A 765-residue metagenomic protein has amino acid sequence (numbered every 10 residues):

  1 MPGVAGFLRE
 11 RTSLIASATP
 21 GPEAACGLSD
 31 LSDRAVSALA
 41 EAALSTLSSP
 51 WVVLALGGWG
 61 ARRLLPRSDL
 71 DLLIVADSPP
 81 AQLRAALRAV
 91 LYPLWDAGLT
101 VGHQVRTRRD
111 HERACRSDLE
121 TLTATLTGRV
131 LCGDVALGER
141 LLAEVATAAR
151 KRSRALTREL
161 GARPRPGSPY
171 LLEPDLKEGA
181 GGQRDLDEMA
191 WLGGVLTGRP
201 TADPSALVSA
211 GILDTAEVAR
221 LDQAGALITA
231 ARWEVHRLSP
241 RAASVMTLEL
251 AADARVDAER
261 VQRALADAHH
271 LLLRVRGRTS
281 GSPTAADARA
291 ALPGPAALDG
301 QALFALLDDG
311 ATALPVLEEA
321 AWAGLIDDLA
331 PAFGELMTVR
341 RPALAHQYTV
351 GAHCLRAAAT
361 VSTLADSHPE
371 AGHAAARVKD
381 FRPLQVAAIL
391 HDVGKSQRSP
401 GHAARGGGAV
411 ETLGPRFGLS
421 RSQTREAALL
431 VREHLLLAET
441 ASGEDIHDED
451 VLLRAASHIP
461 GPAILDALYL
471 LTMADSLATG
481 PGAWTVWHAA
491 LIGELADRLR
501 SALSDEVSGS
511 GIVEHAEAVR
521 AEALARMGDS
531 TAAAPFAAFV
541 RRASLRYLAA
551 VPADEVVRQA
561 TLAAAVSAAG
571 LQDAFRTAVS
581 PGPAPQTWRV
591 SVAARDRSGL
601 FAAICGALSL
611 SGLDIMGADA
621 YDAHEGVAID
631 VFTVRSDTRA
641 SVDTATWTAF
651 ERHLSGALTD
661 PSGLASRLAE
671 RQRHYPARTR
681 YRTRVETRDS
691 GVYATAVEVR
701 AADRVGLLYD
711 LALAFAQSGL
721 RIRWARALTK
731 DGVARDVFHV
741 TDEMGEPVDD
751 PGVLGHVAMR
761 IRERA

Functional and structural regions predicted by a protein language model:
M1-S49, R67: N-terminal regions immediately upstream of nucleotidyltransferase
E10-R11, A148-T284, H368: Conserved nucleotidyltransferase catalytic core and NTase-mimicking acidic/glycine-rich helix/loop elements in nucleic
A18-A25, S168-E178, G300-A305, E335-R356 (+1 more regions): Active-site flanking loop/helix segments enriched in acidic
D30, S37, A43, A81-A136 (+2 more regions): Conserved catalytic core of two-metal-ion nucleotidyltransferases
L31-L47, V52-L54, L192-S209, A345-L384 (+2 more regions): Alpha-helical phosphate/pyrophosphate-handling elements in metalloenzyme active cores
R63-A86, A206-S209, A252, T349 (+1 more regions): Divalent metal-dependent catalytic cores for phosphoryl transfer on phosphate-bearing substrates
R199-R255, G406, L413, F417-L430 (+4 more regions): Extended, well-ordered alpha-helical scaffold/bundle regions in very large, multi-domain proteins
L227-I228, A252-A286, P315, D450-A765: Regulatory modules associated with amino-acid/nitrogen control
